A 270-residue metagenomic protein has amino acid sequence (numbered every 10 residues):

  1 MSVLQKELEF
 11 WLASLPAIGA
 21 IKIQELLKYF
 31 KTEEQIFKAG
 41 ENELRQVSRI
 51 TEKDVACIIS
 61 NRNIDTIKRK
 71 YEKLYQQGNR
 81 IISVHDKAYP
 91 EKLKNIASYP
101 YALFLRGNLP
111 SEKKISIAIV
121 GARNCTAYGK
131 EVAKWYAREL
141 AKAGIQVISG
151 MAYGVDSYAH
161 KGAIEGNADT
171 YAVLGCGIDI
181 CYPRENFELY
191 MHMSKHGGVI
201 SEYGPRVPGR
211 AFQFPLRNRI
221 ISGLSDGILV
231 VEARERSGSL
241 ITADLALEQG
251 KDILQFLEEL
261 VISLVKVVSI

Functional and structural regions predicted by a protein language model:
M1-K87, Q255: Short, small/acidic-rich helices and loops at N termini and domain boundaries of DNA replication/processing enzymes
S2-Q5, Y75, S83-I270: Glycine-biased, small-residue-rich flexible motifs in mid-sequence functional cores and linkers
